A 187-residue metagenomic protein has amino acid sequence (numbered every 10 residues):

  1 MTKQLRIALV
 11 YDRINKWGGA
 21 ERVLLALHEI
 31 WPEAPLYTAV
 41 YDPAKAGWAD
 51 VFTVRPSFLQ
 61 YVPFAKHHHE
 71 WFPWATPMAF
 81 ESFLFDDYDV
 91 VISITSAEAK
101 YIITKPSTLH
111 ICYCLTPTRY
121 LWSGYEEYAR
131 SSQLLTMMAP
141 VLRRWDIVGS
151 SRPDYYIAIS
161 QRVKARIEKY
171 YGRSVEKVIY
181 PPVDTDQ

Functional and structural regions predicted by a protein language model:
T2-N15, A39-V40: Nucleotide-activated donor-dependent transferases that construct or modify glycoconjugates
A20-I30: Short amphipathic alpha-helix
I30-K100: Active-site donor-binding segments of glycosyltransferases and PAPS-dependent sulfotransferases
V90-S93, T104-R130: Active-site proximal beta-strand in glycosyltransferases
T95-S96, T116, S160-Q161: Helix N-cap/beta->alpha junction signal
T118, R130-Y156, K164: Membrane-proximal helix-turn-helix segments that form the acceptor-binding/catalytic region of lipid-linked
R162, P182: Carbohydrate-associated surface elements
I179: Hydrophobic residues at beta-strand termini and immediately following loops that shape nucleotide-binding pockets
